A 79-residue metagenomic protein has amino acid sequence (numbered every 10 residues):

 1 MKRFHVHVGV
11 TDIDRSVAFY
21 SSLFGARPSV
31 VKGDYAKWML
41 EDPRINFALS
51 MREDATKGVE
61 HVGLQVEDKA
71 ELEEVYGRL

Functional and structural regions predicted by a protein language model:
M1-H5, K57-H61: Short, solvent-exposed beta-strand edge segments and adjacent coil->beta transition regions
K2, H7-N46: Core segments of cupin and vicinal oxygen chelate
I13, L64-L79: Vicinal oxygen chelate
S29, R52, V62, E67: Short, electropositive, low-hydrophobicity segments enriched in small/polar residues
E41-N46, D54-K57, E67-L72: Short, charged/polar surface micro-motifs in flexible loops or helix N-caps
